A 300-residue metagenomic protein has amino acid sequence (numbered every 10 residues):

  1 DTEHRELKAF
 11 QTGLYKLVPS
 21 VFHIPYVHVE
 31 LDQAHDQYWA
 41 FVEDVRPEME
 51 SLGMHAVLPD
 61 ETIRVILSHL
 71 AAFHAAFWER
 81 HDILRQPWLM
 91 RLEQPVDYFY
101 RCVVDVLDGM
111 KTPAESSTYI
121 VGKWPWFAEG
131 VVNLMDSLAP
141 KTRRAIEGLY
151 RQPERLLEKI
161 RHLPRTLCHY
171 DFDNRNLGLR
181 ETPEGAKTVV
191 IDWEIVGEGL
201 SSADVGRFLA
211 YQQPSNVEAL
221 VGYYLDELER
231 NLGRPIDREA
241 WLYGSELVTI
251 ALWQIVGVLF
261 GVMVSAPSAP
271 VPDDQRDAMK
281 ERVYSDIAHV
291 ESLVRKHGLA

Functional and structural regions predicted by a protein language model:
D1-H23, L58-E61: A conserved alpha-helical element in kinase catalytic cores
K8, T12, I195-G233, I250-R282 (+1 more regions): Active-site activation/catalytic loop segments of kinase-like enzymes and analogous catalytic loops in related
P25-D36: Short beta-strand micro-motifs within the conserved protein kinase catalytic domain, predominantly in the N-lobe
A40-P47: Short pocket-lining segment of the protein kinase catalytic domain that shapes the ATP-binding cleft
M49-A72, W78-H169, R180-P183, R282-S285 (+1 more regions): ATP-dependent phospho-/nucleotidyl transfer catalytic cores
L84, P140-R151, R155-E158, H162-L163 (+3 more regions): Regulatory N- and C-terminal appendages and interdomain linkers associated with kinase/kinase-like NTP transferase
D171, D192: Conserved catalytic-loop position in the HRD/HxD motif
L177-V189: Conserved protein kinase catalytic/activation segment
